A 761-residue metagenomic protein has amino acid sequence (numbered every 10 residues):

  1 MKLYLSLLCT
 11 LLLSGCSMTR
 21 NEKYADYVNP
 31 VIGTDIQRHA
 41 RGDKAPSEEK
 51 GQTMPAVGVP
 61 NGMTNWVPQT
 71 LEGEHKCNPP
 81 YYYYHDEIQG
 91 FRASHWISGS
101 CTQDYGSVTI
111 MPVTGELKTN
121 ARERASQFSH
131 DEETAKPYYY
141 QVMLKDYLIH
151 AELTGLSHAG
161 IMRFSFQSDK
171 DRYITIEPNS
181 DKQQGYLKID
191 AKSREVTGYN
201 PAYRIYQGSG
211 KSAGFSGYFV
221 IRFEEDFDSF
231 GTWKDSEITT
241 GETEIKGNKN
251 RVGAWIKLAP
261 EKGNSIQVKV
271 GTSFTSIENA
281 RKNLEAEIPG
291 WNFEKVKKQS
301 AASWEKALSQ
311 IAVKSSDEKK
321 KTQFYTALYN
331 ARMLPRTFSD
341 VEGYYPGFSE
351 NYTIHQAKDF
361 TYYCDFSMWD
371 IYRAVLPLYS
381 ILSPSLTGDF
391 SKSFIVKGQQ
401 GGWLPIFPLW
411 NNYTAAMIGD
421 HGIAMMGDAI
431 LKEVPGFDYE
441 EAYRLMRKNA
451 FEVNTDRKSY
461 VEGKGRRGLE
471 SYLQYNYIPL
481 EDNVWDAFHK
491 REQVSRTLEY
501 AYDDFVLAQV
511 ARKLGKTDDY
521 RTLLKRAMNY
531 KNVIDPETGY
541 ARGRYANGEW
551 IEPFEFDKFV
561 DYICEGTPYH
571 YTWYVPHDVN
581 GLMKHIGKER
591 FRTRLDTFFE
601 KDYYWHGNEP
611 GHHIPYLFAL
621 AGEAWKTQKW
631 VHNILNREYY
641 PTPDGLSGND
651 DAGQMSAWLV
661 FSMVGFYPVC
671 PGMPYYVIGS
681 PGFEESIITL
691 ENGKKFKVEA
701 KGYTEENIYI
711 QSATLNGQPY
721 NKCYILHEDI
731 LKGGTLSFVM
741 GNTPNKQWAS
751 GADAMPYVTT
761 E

Functional and structural regions predicted by a protein language model:
M1-L7: Sec-dependent signal peptide recognition, specifically the positively charged N-region followed immediately by
S14-G15: C-terminal motif of bacterial Sec signal peptides marking the signal peptidase cleavage site
R20-A424, I430-L498, Q509-N532, T538-A541 (+8 more regions): Accessory carbohydrate-recognition regions in carbohydrate-active enzymes
E499-D503: Hydrophobic, small-residue-rich alpha-helical packing segments that form membrane-like cores
K697-G702: Beta-strand-rich recognition domains
Y709: Extracellular attachment/recognition segments
